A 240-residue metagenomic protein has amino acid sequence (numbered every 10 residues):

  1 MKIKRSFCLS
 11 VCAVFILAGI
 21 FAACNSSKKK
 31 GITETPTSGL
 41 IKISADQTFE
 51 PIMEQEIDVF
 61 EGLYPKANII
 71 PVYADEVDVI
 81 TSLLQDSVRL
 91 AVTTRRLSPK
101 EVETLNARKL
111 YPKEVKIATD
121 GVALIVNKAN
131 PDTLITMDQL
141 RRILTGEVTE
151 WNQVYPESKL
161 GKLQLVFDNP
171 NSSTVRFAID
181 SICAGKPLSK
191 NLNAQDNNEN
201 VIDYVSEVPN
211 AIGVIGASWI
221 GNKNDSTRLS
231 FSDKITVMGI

Functional and structural regions predicted by a protein language model:
K2-C12: Bacterial N-terminal signal peptides that target proteins for export
S6, C24-N68, V72, E76-V77 (+3 more regions): Exported/periplasmic ABC-transporter solute-binding proteins
V14-A18: Alpha-helical transmembrane segments
G19-A23: C-terminal motif of bacterial Sec signal peptides marking the signal peptidase cleavage site
V77-R108, K223-D225: Pocket-flanking alpha-helical
R96-K100, K109-P112, P131-T136, P187-L188: Peptidyl-prolyl cis-trans isomerase
K113, I117: Conserved catalytic cores of soluble enzyme domains, especially glycine-rich substrate-binding beta-alpha loops
